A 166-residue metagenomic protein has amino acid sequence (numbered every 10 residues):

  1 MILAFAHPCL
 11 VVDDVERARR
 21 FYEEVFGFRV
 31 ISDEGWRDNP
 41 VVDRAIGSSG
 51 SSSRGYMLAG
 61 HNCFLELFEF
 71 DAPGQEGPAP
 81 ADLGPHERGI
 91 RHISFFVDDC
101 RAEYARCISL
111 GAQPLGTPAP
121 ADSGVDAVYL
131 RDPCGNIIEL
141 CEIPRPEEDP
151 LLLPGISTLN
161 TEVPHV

Functional and structural regions predicted by a protein language model:
M1, I156-V166: Basic/polar N-terminal segments that are highly enriched at the extreme N-terminus, encompassing both cleavable
I2-A6: Extreme N-terminal starter segment of soluble prokaryotic enzymes
V11-N62, S109: Core segments of cupin and vicinal oxygen chelate
D13-E16, R29-E34, G60-F64, E69-I137 (+1 more regions): Vicinal oxygen chelate
D38, P146-L159: A short, polar/charged loop-to-alpha-helix boundary motif
N39-R44, G74-P80, E148-P150: A short, acidic/glycine-rich surface segment
A45-S48, L130-D132, P154-T158: Short low-complexity, flexible loop/linker segments enriched in glycine and/or proline with clustered acidic
D122, P144-E147: A short acidic/small-residue loop/turn micro-motif
